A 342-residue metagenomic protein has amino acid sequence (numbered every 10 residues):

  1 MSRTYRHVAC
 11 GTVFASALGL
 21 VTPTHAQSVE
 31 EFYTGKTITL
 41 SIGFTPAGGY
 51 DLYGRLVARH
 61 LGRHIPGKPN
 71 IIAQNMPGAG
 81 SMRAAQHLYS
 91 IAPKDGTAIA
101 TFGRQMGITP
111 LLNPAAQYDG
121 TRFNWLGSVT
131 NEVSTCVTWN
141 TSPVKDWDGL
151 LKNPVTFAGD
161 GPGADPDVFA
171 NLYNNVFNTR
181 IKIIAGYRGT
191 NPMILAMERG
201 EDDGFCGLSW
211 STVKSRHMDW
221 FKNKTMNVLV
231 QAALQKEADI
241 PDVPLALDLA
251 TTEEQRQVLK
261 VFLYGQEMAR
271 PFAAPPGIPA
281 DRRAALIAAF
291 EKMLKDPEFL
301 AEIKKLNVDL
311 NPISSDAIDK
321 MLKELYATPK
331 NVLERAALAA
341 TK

Functional and structural regions predicted by a protein language model:
M1-T12: Bacterial N-terminal signal peptides that target proteins for export
T22-A26: Sec/Tat signal peptide C-region and signal peptidase I cleavage site
T34-K36, K222-K224, L249, E267 (+1 more regions): An extracytoplasmic/periplasmic, membrane-proximal ligand-sensing/linker region
I38, R63-K68, H87-A98, G107-D203 (+2 more regions): Hinge/capping helix and adjacent helix->loop/strand transition within the periplasmic-binding protein
T39-G54, P77-G80, A158-D165: Extracytoplasmic "Venus flytrap"
G67-R83: Early extracytoplasmic/lumenal segment of secretory-pathway proteins
A100-M106, G189-T190, C206-K214, Q231-L234 (+1 more regions): Beta->alpha turn/N-cap motifs
